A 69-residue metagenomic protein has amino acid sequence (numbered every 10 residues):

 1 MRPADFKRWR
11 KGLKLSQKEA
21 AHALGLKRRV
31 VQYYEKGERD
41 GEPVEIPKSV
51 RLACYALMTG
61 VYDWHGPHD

Functional and structural regions predicted by a protein language model:
M1, W64-D69: Short intrinsically disordered terminal tails
M1-G12: A short, Lys/Arg-rich alpha-helix, primarily the initiator
F6, A20-A21, V31-Y34: Conserved hydrophobic/aromatic packing and binding residues within compact polymer-binding modules
K7, L26, S49-L52: Membrane-topology and secretion signals of cell-surface/extracellular proteins
G25-P43: Recognition helix of helix-turn-helix/homeodomain-like DNA-binding domains that insert into the DNA major groove
P43-G66: DNA major-groove recognition helix of helix-turn-helix/homeodomain DNA-binding modules
